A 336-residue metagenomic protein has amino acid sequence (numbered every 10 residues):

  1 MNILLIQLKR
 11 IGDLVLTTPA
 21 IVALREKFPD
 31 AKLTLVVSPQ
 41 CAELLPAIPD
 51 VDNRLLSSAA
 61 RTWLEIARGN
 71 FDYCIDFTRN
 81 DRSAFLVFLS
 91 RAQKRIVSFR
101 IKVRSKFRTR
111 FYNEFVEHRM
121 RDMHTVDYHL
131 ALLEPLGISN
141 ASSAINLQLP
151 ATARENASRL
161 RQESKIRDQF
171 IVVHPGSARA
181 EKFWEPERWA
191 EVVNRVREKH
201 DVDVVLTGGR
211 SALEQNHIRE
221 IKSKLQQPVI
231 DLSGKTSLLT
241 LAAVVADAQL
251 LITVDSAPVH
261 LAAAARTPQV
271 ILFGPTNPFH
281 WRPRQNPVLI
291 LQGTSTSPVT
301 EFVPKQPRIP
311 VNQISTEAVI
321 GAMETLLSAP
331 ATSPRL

Functional and structural regions predicted by a protein language model:
M1-L336: Catalytic machinery of carbohydrate-active enzymes, primarily nucleotide-sugar-dependent glycosyltransferases
